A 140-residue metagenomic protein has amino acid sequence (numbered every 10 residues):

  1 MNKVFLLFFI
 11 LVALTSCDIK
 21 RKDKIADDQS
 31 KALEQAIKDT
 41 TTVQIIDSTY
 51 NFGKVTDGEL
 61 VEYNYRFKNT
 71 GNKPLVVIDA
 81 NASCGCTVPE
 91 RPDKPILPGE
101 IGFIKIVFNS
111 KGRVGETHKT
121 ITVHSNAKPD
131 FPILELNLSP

Functional and structural regions predicted by a protein language model:
M1-V4: Positively charged n-region of N-terminal signal peptides that target proteins for export
A13-S16: C-terminal motif of bacterial Sec signal peptides marking the signal peptidase cleavage site
D23, T117-S139: Terminal connector regions
K24, D28-N64, P140: Beta-sheet-dominated interaction scaffolds and their linkers
D57, P98, R113-V114: Surface-exposed loops/turns
F67-G71: Asparagine-centered strand-capping/turn motif at beta-strand->loop junctions
N72-E100: Surface-exposed binding patches on compact interaction domains or structured appendages
I104-G112: Short, hydrophobic beta-strand segments
